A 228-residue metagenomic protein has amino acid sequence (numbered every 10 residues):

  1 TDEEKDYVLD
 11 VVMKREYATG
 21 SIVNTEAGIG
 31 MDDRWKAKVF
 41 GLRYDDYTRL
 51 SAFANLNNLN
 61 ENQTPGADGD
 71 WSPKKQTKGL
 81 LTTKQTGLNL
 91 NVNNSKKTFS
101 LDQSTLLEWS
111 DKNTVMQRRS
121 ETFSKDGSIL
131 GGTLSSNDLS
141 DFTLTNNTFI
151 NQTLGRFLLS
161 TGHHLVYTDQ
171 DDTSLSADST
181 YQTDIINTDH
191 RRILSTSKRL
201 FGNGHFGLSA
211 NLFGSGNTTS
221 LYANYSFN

Functional and structural regions predicted by a protein language model:
T1-D33, T48-N228: Primarily recognizes Gram-negative and organellar outer-membrane beta-barrels
V12-K14, A37-R43: Feature captures outer-membrane beta-barrel proteins of Gram-negative bacteria and organelles
